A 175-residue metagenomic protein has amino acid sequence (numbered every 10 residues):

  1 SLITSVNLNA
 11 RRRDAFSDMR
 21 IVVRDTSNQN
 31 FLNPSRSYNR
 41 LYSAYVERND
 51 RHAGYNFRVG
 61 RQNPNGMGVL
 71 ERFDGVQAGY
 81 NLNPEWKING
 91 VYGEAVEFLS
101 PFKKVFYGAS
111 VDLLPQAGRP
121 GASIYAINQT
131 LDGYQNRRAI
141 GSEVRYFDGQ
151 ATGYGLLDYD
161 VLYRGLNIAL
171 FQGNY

Functional and structural regions predicted by a protein language model:
L2-F147, T152-Y159, G165-Y175: Outer-membrane beta-barrel channel domains
